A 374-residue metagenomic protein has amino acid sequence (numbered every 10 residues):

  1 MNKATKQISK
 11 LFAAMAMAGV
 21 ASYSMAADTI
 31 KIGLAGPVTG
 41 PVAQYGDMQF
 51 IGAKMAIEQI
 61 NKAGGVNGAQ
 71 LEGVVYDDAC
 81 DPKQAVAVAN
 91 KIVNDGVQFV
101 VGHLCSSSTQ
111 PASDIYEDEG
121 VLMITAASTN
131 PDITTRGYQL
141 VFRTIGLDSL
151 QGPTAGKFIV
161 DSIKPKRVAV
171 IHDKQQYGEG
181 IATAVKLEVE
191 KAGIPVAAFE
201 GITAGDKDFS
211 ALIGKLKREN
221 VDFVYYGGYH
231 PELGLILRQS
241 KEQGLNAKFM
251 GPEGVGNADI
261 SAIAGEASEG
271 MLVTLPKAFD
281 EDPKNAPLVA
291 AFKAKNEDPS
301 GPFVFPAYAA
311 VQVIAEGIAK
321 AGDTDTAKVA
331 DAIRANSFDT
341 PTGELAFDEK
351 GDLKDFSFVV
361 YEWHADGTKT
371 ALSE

Functional and structural regions predicted by a protein language model:
M1-M15, A26-E374: Extracytosolic ligand-binding ectodomains
V20-A26: Sec/Tat signal peptide C-region and signal peptidase I cleavage site
